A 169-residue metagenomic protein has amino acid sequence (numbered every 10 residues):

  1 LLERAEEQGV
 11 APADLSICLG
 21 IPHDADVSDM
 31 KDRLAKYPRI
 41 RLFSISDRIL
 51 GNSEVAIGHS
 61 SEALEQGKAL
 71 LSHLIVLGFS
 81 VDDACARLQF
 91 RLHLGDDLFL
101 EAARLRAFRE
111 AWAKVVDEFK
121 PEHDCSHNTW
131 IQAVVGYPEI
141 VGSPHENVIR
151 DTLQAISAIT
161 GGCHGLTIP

Functional and structural regions predicted by a protein language model:
L1-D97, E101, F119-E122, N128-W130 (+4 more regions): Catalytic alpha/beta active-site cores
E62-A69, A103-A111, S143-Q154: Generic recognition of stable, solvent-exposed alpha-helical segments in well-folded globular domains
V115: Catalytic core of soluble alpha/beta enzymes
E146-I168: Conserved phosphate/anionic-ligand binding catalytic regions in large, soluble enzymes, centered on
